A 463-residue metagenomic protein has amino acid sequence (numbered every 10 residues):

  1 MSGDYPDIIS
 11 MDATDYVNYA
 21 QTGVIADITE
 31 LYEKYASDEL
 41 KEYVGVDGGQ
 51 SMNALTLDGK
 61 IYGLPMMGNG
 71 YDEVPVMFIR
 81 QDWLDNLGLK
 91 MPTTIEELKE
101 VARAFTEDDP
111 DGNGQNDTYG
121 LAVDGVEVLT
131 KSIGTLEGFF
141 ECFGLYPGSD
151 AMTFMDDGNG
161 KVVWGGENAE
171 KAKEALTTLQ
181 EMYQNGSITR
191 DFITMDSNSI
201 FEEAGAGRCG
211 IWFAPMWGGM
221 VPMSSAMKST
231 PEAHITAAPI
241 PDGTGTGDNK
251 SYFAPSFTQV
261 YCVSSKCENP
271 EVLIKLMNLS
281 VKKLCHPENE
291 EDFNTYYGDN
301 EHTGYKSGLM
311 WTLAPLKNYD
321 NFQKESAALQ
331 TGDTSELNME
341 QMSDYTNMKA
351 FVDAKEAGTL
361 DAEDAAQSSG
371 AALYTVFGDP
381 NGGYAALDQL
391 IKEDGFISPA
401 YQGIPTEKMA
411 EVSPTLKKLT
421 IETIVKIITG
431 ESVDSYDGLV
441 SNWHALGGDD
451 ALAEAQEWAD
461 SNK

Functional and structural regions predicted by a protein language model:
S2-S10, V24-A26, G205-G218: Alpha-to-beta junction loops
V17-V76, T130-A175, L179, S229-A254 (+1 more regions): Hinge/lid segment of periplasmic solute-binding proteins
T29-Y35, T56-E137, D156-E203, R208 (+3 more regions): Helix-loop-helix "hinge/cap" segment bordering the ligand-binding cleft or interdomain interface
N86-M91, K161-G166, Y401-A410, T423-T429 (+1 more regions): Second-shell loop/turn segments in exported
T178, N185, T415, L419-I427 (+1 more regions): Solvent-exposed, amphipathic alpha-helical segments
G207-E325: Structured mid-domain segments that build the active-site/substrate or prosthetic-cofactor binding neighborhood
K283-E422: Conserved small-residue motifs centered on glycine
E422-K463: Histidine-centered catalytic/metal-binding microenvironments
